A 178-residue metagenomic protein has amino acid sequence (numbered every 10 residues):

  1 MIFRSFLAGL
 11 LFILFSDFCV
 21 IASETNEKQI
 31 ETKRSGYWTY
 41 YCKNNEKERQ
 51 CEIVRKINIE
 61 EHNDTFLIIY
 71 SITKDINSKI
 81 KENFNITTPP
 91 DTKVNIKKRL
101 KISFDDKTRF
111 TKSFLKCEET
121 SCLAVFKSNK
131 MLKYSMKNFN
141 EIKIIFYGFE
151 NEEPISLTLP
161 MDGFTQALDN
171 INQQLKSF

Functional and structural regions predicted by a protein language model:
M1-E24: Classical Sec-dependent N-terminal signal peptides that target proteins to the secretory pathway
V20-F178: A generic "folded-domain core" signal
